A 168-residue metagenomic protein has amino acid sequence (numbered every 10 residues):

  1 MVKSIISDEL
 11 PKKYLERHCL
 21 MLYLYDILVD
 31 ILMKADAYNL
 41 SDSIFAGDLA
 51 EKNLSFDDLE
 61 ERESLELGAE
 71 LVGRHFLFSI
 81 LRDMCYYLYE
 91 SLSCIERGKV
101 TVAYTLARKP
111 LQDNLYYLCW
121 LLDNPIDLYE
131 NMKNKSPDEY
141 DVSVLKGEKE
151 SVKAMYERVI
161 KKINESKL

Functional and structural regions predicted by a protein language model:
M1-E61, P137-L168: Long, charged low-complexity segments
R17, M21-L24, L28-I31, M84-Y87 (+3 more regions): Amphipathic alpha-helices that form helix-helix packing interfaces
D42-A50, E70-L81, T101: Amphipathic, non-membrane alpha-helical segments in soluble helical-bundle scaffolds
D57-Y87: Short, contiguous, well-structured surface segments enriched in hydrophobic/aromatic residues
E70-G73, Y89-S93, R97-L168: Short non-catalytic regulatory patches outside canonical folded cores
